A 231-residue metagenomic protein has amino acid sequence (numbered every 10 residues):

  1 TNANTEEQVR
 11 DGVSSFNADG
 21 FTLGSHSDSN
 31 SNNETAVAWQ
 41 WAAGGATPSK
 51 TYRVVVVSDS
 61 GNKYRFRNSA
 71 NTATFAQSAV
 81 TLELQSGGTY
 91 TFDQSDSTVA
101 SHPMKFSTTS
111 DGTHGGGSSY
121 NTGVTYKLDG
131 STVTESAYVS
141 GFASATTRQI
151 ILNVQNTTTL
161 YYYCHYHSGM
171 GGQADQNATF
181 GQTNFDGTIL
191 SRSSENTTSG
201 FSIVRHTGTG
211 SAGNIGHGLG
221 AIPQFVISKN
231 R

Functional and structural regions predicted by a protein language model:
T1-P48, A178-R231: Surface-exposed molecular-recognition determinants
N2-T5, A43-T47, S58-N62, S95-A100 (+4 more regions): Acidic glycine-/aspartate-rich tracts in secreted/extracellular proteins
V37, V80, R148-I150, G213: Short strand-edge motifs at loop-to-beta-strand transitions and within beta-strands of extracellular beta-rich domains
Y52, V80, G88-Y90: Structural beta-strand segments of beta-rich domains
V57-Q85: N-terminal edge beta-strand
T72-F75, T98-S101, T122, L128-A178: Extracellular/periplasmic metallocenter environments
T81-G87, Q155-N156, G216-I222: Extracellular/lumenal carbohydrate-interaction signature centered on repeated Trp-anchored short motifs
